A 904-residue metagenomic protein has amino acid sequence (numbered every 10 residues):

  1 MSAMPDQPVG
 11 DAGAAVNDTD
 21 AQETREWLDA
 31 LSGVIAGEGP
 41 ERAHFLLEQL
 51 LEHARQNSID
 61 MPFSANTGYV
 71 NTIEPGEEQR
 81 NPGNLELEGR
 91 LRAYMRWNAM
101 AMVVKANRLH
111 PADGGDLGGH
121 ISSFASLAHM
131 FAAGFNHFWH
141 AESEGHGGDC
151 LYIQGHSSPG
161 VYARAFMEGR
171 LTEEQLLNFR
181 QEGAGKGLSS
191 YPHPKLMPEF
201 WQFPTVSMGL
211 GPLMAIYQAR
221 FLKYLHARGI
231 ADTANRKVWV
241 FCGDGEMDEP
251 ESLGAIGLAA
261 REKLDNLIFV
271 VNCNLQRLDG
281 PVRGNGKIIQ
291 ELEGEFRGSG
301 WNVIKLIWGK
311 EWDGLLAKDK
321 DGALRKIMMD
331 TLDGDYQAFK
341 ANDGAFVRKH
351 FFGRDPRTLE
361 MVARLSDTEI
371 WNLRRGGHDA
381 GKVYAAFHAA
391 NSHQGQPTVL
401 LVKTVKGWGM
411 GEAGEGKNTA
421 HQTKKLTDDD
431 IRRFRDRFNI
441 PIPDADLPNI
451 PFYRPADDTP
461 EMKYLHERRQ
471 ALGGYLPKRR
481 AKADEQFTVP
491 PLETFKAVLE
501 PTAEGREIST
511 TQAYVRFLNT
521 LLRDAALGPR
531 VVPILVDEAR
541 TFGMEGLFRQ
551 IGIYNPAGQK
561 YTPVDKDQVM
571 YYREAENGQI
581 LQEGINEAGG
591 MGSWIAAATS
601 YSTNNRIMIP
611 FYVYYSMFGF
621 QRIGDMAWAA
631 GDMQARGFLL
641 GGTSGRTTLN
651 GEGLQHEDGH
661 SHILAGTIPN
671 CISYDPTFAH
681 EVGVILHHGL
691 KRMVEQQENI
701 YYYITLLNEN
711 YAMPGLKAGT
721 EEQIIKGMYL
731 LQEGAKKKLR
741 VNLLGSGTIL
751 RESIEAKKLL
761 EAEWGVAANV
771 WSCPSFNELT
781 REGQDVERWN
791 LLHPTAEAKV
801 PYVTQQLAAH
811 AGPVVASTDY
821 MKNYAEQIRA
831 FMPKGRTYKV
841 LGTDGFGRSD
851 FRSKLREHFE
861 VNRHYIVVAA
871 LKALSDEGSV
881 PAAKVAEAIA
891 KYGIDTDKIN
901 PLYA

Functional and structural regions predicted by a protein language model:
S2-E168, F434, I508-D524, L535: N-terminal amphipathic, basic-rich helices that act as targeting or association modules
S2-P5, Q181-P204, L210, Y224-N235 (+7 more regions): Thiamine diphosphate
G13, A30-G33, R80-E88, N107-G119 (+14 more regions): Glycine- and acidic
P82-A99, V103, H110, W139-E142 (+11 more regions): Non-catalytic terminal/interface segments that mediate subunit docking, oligomerization, and allosteric communication
P82-L87, L91-M95, A99-A112, H120-E262 (+6 more regions): Cofactor-binding active-site loop characterized by glycine-rich and histidine/acidic residues
D113-L117, H129-W139, E144-G148, E199-F203 (+11 more regions): Short alpha-helical segments and helix-capping/turn motifs at coil-helix boundaries
V240-F241, F269, I534, L640 (+2 more regions): Residue-level marker for buried hydrophobic side chains located in beta-strands that build the well-ordered beta-sheet
V240-F241, M247, D625-R646, G651: A structural-propensity feature for long, helix-poor, extended segments
